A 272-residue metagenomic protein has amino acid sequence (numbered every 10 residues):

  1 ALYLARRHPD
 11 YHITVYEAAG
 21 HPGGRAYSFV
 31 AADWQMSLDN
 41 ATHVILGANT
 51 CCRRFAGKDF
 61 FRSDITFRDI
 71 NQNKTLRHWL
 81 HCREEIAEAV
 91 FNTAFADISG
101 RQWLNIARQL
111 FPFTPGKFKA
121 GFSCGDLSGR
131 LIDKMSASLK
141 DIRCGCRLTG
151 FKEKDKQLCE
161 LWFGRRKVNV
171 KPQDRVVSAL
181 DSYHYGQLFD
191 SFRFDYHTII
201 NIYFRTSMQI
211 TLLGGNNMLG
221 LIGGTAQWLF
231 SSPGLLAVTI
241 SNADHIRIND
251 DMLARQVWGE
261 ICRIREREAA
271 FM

Functional and structural regions predicted by a protein language model:
L2-R6, A137, D190, S232: Short, well-ordered alpha-helices that flank and scaffold nucleotide-derived cofactor binding pockets
Y3-A32: Glycine-rich FAD pyrophosphate-binding loop
I13, I142-C144, L148, A270-M272: Generic structural signal for residues in well-ordered beta-strands
R25, F55-G57, Q187-F189: Short glycine-/acidic-enriched loop or helix-start segments at secondary-structure transitions that form or flank
A32-N92: Dinucleotide-binding Rossmann-like beta1-alpha1 core, especially the glycine-rich loop that anchors the ADP
C51, F55, I86, R130-S138 (+1 more regions): Amphipathic alpha-helical segments that form well-ordered structural scaffolds and often line/cohere around active
N71-Q157, G164, P172, A179: Active-site/ligand-binding neighborhood in enzyme catalytic cores
T149-R265, A270: Mid-domain catalytic core of redox enzymes that form a hydrophobic substrate pocket/lid adjacent to a catalytic redox
